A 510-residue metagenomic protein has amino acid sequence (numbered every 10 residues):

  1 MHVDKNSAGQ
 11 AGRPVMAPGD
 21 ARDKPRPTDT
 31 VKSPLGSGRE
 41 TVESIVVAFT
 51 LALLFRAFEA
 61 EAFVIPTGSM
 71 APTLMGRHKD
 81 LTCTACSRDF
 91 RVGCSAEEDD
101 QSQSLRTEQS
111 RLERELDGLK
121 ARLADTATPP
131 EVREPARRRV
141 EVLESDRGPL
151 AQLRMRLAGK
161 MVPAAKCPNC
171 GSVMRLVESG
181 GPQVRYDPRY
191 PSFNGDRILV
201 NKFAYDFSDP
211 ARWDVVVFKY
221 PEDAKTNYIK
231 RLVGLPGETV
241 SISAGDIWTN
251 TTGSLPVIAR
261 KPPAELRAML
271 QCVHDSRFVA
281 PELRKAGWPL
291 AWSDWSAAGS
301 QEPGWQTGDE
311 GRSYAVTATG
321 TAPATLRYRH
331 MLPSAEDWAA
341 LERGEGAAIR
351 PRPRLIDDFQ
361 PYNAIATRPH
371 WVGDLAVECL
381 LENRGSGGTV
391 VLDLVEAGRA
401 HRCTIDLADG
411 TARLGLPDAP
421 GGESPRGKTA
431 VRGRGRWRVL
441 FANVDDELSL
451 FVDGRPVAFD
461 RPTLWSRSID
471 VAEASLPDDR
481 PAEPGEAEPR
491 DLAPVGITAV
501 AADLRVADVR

Functional and structural regions predicted by a protein language model:
M1-R510: Extended hydrophobic leader/signal-anchor segments used for secretion and membrane insertion
